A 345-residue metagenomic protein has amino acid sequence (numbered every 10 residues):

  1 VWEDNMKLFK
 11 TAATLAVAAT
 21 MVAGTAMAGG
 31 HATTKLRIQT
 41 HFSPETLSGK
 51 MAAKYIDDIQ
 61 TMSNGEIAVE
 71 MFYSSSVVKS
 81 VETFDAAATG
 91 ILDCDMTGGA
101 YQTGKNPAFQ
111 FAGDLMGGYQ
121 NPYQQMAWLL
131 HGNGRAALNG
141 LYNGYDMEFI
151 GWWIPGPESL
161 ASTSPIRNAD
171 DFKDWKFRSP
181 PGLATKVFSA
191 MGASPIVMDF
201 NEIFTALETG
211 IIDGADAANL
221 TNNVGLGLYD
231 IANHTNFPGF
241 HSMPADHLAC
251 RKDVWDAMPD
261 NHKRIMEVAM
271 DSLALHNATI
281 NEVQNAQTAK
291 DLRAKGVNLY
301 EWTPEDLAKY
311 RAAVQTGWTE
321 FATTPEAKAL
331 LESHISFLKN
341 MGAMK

Functional and structural regions predicted by a protein language model:
W2, T14, G29-Q125, N133-K345: N-terminal secretory/targeting leader peptides
M6-A28: Gram-negative bacterial Sec-dependent N-terminal signal peptides
